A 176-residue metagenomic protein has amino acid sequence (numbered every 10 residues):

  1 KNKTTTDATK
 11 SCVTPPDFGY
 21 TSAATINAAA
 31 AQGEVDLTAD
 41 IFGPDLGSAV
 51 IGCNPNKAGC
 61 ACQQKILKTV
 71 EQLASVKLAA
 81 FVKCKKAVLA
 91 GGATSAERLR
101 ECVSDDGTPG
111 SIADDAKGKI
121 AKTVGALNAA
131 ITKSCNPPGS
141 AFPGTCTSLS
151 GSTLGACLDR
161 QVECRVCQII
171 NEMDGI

Functional and structural regions predicted by a protein language model:
K1-I176: Soluble, non-transmembrane alpha-helical interaction regions
